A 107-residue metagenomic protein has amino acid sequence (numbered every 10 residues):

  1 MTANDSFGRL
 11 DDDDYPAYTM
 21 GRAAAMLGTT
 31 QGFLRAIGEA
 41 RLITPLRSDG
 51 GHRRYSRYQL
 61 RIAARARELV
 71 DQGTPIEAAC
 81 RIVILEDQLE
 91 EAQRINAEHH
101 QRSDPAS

Functional and structural regions predicted by a protein language model:
T2-T19, A25, R35, E39-A40 (+2 more regions): Arg/Lys-rich, alpha-helical DNA-contact motif
T30-F33: Short coil turns linking two alpha-helices in DNA-binding domains
